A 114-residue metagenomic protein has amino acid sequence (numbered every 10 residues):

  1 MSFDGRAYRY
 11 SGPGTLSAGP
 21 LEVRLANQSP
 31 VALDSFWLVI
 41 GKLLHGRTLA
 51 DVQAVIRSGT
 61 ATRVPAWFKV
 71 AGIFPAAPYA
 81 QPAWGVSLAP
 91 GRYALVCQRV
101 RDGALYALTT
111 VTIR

Functional and structural regions predicted by a protein language model:
M1-A7, G14-A18, A26-F36, A66 (+1 more regions): Extracellular/periplasmic metallocenter environments
P20-S58: Contiguous segments within soluble domain cores/interaction surfaces
L43, A61-V70: Short amphipathic beta-strand segments in non-cytosolic proteins
